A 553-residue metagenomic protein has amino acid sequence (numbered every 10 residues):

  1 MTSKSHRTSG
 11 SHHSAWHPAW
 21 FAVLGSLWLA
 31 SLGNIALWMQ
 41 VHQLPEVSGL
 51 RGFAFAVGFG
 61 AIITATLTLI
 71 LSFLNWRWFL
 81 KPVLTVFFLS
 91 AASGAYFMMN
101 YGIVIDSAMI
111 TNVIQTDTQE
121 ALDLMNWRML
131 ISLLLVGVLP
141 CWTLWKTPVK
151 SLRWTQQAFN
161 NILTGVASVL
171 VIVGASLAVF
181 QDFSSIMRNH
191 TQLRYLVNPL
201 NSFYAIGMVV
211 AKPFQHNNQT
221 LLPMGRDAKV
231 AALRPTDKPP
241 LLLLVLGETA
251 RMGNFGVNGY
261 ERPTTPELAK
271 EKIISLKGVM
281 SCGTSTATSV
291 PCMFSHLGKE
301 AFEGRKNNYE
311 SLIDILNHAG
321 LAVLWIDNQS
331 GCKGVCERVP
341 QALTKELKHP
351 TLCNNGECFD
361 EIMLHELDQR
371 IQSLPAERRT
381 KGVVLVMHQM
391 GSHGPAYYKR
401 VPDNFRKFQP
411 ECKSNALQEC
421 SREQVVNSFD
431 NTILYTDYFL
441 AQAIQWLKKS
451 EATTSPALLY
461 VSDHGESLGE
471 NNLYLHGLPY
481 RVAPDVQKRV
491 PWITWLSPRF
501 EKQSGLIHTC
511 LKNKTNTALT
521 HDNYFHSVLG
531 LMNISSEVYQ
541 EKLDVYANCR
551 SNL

Functional and structural regions predicted by a protein language model:
T2-L196: Transmembrane and membrane-interface helices of multi-pass, inner-membrane envelope-modifying transferases
K4, H365, I371-Q372, C412-L458 (+3 more regions): A long, amphipathic alpha-helix that forms part of the scaffold/cap immediately adjacent to metal-dependent active
F73-P82, V86, I315-W325, S373-A376 (+4 more regions): Catalytic cores of PAPS-dependent sulfotransferases and nucleotide-sugar/CMP/GDP-dependent glycosyltransferases
S176-L244, T249-K413, R489, N516 (+1 more regions): Active-site-proximal alpha/beta segments of enzymes that process anionic O-linked groups
H190-L196, A301-F302, T351-N354, R422-D437 (+4 more regions): Active-site rim elements
F255, I444, E470: Active-site-flanking alpha-helical
G259-P263, A452-S455, L459-G505, Y539-E541: Histidine-centered active-site microenvironments of extracellular/periplasmic hydrolases and transferases
D403-Q424, F500-H508: Flexible internal linker/loop segments at domain or repeat junctions
